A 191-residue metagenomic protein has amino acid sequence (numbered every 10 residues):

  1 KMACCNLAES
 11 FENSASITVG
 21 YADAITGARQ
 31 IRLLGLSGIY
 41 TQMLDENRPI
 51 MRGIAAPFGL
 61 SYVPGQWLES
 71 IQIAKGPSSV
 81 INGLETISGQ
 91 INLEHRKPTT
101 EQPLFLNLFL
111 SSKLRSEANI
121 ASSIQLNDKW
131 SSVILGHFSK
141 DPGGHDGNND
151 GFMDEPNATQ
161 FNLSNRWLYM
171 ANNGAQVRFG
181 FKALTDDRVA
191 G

Functional and structural regions predicted by a protein language model:
M2, N6, A28, F58 (+5 more regions): Transmembrane beta-barrel architecture of outer-membrane proteins
A8-R52, E69: Extracytoplasmic beta-strand/coil segments of soluble accessory domains associated with Gram-negative outer-membrane
S10-E12, L34-L36, Q66, A74 (+5 more regions): A short, compositionally biased micro-patch
A15, Y62-P103: A beta-strand signature from Gram-negative outer-membrane beta-barrel systems, especially the internal plug domain
S16, A24, L36-G38, R48 (+4 more regions): Solvent-exposed coil/turn segments that connect beta secondary-structure elements in extracytoplasmic/periplasmic
G20, F58, S78-N82, N107-L110 (+1 more regions): Outer-membrane beta-barrel domain signature
Q30, R48-K75, L163: Short acidic/polar hinge/loop motifs at secondary-structure boundaries that mediate gating or recognition
N92, T100-E101, F109, A121-G191: Periplasmic-side early beta-strands and strand-to-turn transitions of outer-membrane beta-barrels
